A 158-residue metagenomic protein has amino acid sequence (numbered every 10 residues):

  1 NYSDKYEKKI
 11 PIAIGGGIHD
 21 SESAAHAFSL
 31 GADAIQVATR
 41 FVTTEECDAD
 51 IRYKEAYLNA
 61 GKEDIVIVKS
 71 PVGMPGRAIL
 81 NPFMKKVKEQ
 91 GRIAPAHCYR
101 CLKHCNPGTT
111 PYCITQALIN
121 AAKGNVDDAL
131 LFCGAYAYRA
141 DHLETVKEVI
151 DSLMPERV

Functional and structural regions predicted by a protein language model:
N1-A13, H19-V158: Conserved active-site-proximal phosphate/metal-binding subdomains
